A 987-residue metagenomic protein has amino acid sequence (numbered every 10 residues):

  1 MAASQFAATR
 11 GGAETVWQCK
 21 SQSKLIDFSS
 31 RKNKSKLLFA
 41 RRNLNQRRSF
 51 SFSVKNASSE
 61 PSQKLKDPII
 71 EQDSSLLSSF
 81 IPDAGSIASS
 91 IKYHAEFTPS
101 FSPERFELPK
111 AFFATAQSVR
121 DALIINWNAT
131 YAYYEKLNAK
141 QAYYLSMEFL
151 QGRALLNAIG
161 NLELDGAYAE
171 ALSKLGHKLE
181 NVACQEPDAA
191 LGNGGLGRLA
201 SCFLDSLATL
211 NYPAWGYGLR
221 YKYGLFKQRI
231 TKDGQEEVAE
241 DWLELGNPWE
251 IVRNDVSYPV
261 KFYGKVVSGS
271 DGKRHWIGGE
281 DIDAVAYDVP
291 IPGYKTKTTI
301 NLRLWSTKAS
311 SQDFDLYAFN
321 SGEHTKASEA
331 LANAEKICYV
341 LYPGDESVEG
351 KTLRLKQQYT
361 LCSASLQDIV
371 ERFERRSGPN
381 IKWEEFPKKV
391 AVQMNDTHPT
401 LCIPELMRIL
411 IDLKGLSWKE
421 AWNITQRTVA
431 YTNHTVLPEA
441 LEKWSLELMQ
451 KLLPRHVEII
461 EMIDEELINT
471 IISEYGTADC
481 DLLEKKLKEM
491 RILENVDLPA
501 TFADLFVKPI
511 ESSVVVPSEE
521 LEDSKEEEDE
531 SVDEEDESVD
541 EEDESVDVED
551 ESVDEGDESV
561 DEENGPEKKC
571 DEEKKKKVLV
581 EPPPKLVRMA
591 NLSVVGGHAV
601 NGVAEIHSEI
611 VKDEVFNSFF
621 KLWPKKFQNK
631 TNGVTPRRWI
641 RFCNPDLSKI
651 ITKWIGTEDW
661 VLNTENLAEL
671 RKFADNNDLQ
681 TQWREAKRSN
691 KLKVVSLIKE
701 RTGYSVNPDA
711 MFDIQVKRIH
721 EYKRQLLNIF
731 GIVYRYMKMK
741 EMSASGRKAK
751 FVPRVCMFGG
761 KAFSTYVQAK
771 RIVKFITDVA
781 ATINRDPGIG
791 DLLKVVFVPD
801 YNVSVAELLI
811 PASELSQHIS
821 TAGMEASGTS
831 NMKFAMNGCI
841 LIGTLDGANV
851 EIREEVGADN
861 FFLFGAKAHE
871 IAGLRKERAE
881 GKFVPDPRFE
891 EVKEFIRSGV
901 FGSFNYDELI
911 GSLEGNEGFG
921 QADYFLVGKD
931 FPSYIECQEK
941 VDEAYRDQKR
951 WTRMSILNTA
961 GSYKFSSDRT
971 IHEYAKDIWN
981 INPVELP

Functional and structural regions predicted by a protein language model:
A2-K32, K36-P987: A conserved ligand/cofactor-binding region detector
